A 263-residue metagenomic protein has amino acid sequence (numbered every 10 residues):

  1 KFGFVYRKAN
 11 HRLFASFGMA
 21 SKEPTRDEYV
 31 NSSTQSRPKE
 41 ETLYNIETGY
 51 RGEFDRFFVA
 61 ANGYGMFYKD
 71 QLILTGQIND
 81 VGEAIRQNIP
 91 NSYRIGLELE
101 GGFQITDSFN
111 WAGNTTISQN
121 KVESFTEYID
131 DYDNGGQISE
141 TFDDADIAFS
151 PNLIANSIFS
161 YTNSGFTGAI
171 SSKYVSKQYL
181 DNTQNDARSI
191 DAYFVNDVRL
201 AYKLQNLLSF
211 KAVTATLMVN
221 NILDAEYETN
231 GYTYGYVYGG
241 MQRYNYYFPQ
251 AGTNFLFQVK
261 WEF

Functional and structural regions predicted by a protein language model:
V5, A15, I46-R51, A145-F263: Conserved C-terminal beta-signal and adjacent last beta-strands/turns of outer-membrane beta-barrel proteins
R7, R12-S16, K39-Q104, N110 (+2 more regions): Membrane-embedded beta-barrel scaffold of Gram-negative outer-membrane proteins
R12-F14, G18-D27, S32: Outer-membrane beta-barrel translocator/channel fold
S21, P38, Y68, I222: Hydrophobic pocket-lining residues within nucleotide cofactor-binding pockets
T25-S33, Q71-D80, S118, E123-D130 (+2 more regions): Outer-membrane beta-barrel translocator domains and adjoining extracellular loop/strand segments of Gram-negative
V30-R37, N45, G82-N88, G96 (+3 more regions): Extracellular loop and loop/strand-boundary signature of outer-membrane beta-barrel proteins
G65-F67, Q87-T183, K260: Gram-negative outer-membrane beta-barrel transporters
